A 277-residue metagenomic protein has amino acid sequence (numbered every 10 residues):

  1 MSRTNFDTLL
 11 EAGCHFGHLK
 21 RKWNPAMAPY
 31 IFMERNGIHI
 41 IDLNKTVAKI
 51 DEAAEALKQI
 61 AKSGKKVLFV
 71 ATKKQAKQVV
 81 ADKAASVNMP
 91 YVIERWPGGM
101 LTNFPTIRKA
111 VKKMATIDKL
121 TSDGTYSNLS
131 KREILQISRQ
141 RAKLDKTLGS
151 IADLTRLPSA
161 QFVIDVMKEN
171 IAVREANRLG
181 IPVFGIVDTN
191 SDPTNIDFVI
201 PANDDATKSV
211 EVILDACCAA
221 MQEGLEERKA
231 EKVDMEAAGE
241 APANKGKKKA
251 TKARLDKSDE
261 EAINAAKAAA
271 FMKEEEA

Functional and structural regions predicted by a protein language model:
M1-R3, E223-A277: Intrinsically disordered, compositionally biased charged tails
M1-V233: Ribosome large-subunit tunnel/peptidyl-transferase-proximal elements
